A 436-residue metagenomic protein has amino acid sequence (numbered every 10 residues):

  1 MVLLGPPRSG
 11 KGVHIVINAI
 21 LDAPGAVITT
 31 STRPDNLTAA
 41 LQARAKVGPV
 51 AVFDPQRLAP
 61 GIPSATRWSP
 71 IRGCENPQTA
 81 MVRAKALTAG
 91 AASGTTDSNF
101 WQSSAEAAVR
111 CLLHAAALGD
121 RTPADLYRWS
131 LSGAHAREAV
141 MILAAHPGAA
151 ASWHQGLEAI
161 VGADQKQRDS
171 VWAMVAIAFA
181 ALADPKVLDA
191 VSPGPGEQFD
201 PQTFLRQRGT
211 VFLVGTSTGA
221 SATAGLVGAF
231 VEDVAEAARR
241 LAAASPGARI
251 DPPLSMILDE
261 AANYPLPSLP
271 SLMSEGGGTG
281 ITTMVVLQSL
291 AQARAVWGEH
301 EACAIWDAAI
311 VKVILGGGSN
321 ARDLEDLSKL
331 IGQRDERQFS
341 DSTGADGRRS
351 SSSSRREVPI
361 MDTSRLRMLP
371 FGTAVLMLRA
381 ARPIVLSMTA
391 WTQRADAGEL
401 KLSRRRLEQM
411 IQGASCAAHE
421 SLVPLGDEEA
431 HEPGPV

Functional and structural regions predicted by a protein language model:
M1-V2: N- or domain-start disorder-to-order transition segments that initiate the globular core
G5-I281, S364-V385, T392-A395, L400-V436: P-loop NTPase motor domains
M273-E275, T279-L378: Conserved ATP-driven motor cores of ASCE-family P-loop NTPases powering translocation/secretion/packaging/pilus
